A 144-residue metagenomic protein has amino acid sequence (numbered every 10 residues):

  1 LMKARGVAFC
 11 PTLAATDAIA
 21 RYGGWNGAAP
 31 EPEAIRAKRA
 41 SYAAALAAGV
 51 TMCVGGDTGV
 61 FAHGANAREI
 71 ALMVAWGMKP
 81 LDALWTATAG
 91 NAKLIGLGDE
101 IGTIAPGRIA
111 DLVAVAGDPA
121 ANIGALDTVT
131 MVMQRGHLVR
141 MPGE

Functional and structural regions predicted by a protein language model:
L1-R5, A48-G49, L126-V129: Structured helix-beta-strand junction loops
K3-R36: Active-site gating loops and adjacent loop-to-helix segments of metal-dependent hydrolytic enzymes
Y22, E33-P119: His/Asp/Glu-enriched, well-ordered alpha-helical/loop segment that forms or immediately abuts the divalent-metal
P119-A125: Short, Lys/Arg- and Gly-enriched loop/turn segments at beta-strand edges
V132: Short aromatic-centered micro-motifs
